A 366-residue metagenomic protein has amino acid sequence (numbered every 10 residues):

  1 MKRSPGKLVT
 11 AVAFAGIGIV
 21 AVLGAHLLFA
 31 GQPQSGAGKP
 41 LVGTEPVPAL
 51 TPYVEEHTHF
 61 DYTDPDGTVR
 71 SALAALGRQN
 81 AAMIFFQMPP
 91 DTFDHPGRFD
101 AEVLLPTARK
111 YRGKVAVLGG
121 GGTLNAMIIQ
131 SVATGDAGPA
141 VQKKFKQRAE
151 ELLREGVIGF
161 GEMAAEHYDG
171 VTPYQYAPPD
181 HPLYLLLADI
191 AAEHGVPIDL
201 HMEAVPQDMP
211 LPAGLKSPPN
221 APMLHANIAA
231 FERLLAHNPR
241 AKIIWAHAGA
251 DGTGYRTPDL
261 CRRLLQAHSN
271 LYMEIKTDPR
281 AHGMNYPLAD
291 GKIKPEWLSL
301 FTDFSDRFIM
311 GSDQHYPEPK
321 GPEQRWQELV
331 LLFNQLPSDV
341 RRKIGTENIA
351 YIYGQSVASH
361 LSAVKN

Functional and structural regions predicted by a protein language model:
P5-F14, H26-V54, G67-D94, S299-I309 (+1 more regions): Mid-to-C-terminal alpha-helical segments outside catalytic/metal-binding sites
F14-V22: Core hydrophobic alpha-helical transmembrane segments of single-pass membrane proteins
G38-L41, T68-A72, G97-P106, K143-R148 (+3 more regions): Alpha-helical scaffolding within the catalytic cores of extracellular/periplasmic polymer-degrading hydrolases
P40-P46, T51, R98-P206, L211 (+1 more regions): Active-site gating/metal-coordination segments in enzymes
V54-T58, M83-F86, V115-G120, F160-E162 (+4 more regions): Hydrophobic faces of well-ordered beta-strands that scaffold small-molecule active sites in alpha/beta enzyme cores
F60-T68, P90-D100, N125-M127, D136-V141 (+6 more regions): Acidic-and-aromatic substrate-binding clefts and catalytic sites of carbohydrate-active enzymes
L76, A108-R112, L153, L235-A236 (+3 more regions): N-terminal cationic-hydrophobic initiation segments that often serve targeting/anchoring roles
Y176-M310, H360, V364: Catalytic pocket-lining loop regions of alpha/beta-barrel enzymes, especially the amidohydrolase/enolase/GH5 lineages
